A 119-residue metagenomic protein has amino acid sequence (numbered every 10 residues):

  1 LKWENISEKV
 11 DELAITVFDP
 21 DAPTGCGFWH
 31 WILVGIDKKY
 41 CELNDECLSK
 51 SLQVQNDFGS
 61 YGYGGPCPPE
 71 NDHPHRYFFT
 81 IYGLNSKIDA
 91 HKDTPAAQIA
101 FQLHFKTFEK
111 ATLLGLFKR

Functional and structural regions predicted by a protein language model:
L1-R119: N-terminus-centered regions that define maturation/targeting leaders and the start of the first functional domain
